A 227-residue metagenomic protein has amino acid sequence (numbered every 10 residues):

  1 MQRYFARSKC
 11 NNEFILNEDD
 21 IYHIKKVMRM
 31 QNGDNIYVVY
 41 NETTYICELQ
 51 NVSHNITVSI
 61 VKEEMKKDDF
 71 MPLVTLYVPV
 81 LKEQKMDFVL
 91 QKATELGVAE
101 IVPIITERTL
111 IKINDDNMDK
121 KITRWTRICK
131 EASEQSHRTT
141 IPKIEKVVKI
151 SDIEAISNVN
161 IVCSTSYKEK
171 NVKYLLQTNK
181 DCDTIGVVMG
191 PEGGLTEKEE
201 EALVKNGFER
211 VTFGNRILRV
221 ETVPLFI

Functional and structural regions predicted by a protein language model:
M1-K66: N-terminal positively charged helical leader segments and presequences
I36, M65-Y77, L176-D183: Mobile, glycine- and charge-enriched loop segments and immediately flanking short secondary-structure elements within
E63-E64, Y167-K168, E192-G193, N215-L218: Short, acidic/turn-prone active-site loops that include or flank metal/cofactor- and phosphate-binding residues
K67-I161: RNA substrate-binding interface of SAM-dependent RNA methyltransferases
D152-I156, K173-K180: Short amphipathic alpha-helix with an adjacent loop that forms part of the alpha/beta core around
C182-A202: A C-terminal functional module that forms or caps the active site or interfaces directly with catalytic machinery
E197-I227: Structured adenosyl-cofactor binding patch, chiefly the S-adenosyl-L-methionine
